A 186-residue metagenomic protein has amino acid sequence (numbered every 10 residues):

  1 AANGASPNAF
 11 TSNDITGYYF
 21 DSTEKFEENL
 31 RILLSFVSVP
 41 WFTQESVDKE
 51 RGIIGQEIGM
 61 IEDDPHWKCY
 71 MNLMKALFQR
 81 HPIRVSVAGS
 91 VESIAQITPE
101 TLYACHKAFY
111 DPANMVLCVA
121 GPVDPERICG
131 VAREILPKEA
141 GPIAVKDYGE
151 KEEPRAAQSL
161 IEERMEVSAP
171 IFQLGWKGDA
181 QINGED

Functional and structural regions predicted by a protein language model:
A1-A144, K151-E153, E162, V167-Q173 (+1 more regions): Charge-rich, well-structured scaffold segments of protease-associated domains
Q158-S159: Flexible, small-/acidic-enriched active-site or ligand-binding loops
N183-E185: Solvent-exposed, non-transmembrane alpha-helical starts
